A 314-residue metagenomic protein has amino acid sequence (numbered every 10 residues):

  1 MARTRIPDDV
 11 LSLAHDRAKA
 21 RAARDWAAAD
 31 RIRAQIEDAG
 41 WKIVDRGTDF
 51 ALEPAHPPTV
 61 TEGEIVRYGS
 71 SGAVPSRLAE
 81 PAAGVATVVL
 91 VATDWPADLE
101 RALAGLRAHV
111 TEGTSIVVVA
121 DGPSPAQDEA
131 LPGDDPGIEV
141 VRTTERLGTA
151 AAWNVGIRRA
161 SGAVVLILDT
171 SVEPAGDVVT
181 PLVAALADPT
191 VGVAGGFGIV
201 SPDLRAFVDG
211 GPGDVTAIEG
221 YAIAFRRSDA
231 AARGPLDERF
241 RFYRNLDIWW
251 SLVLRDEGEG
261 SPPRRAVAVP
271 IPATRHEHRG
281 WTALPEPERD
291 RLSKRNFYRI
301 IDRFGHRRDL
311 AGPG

Functional and structural regions predicted by a protein language model:
V66-A86, G192-G196, V200-P202, A224 (+3 more regions): C-terminal, non-catalytic tails of nucleotide-sugar-dependent glycosyltransferases
A104-G113: Short, acidic, metal-binding catalytic loop of nucleotide-sugar glycosyltransferases
A120-E129, V172: A conserved acidic beta->alpha catalytic loop
T143-A160, D209: Glycine-rich, basic loop-to-helix element that forms the pyrophosphate-binding segment of sugar-nucleotide handling
A150, F207-S228, R241-Y243, P285: A recurrent flexible, glycine/aromatic-enriched loop bordering the glycosyltransferase active site that acts as
V165: Short aromatic/hydrophobic "clamp" motif used to bind/position activated sugar donors
E173-V208: Conserved donor NDP-sugar-binding/catalytic core segment of glycosyltransferases
P181, A222-G234, R239-I271: A short, conserved alpha-helix in the catalytic core of glycosyltransferases
